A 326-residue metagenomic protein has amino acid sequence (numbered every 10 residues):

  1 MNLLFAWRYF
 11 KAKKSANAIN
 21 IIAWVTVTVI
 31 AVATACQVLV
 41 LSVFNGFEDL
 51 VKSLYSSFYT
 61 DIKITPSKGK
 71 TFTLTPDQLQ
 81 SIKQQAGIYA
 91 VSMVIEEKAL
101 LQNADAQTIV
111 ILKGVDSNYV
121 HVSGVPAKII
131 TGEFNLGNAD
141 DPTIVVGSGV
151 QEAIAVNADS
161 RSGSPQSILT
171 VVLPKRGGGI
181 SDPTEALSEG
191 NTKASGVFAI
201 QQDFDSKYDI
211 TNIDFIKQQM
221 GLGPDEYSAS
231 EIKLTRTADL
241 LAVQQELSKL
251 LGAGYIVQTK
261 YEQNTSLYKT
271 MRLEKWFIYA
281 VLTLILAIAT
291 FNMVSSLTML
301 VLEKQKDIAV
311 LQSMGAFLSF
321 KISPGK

Functional and structural regions predicted by a protein language model:
M1-A35: N-terminal Sec/SRP start-transfer signal
A16-W24, R236-F291, L300-L302, L311 (+1 more regions): Peri-transmembrane interface segments
A33, A289-S295: Amphipathic alpha-helical repeat scaffolds
V40-V43, F47, V51, T270 (+2 more regions): Juxtamembrane alpha-helical signal-transduction segment immediately C-terminal to a transmembrane helix
F44, E48-Q78: Membrane-interface junction motifs in transport/secretion proteins
Q84-D209, D214-M220: A structural signal for hydrophobic secondary-structure junctions, strongest on transmembrane helix-loop-helix units
L173-K275: Mechanotransmission and gating elements of multispan inner-membrane complexes involved in transport and envelope
T298, D307-K326: Transmembrane alpha-helical interface segments in multi-pass membrane proteins
